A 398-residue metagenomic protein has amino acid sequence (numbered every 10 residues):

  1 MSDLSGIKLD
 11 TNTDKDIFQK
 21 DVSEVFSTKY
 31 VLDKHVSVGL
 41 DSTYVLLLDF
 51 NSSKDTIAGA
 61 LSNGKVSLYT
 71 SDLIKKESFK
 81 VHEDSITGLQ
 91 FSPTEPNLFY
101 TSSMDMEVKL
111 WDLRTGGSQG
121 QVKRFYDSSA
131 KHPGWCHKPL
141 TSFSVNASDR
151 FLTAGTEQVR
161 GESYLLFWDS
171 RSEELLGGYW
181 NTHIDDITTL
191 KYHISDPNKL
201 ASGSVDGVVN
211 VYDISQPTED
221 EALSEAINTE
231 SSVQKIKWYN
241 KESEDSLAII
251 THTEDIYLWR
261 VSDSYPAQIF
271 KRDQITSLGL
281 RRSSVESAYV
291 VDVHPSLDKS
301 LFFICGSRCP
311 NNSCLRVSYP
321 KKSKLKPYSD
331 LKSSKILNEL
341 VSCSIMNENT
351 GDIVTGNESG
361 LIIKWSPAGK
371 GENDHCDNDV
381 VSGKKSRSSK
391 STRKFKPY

Functional and structural regions predicted by a protein language model:
D10-T43, D72-I74, K326-S333: A short helix->beta-strand "capping" segment at the edge of beta-propeller domains
V38-G64, V293: Beta-strand-rich domains and repeat architectures in extracellular enzymes and scaffolds, especially beta-propellers
I57-F79, N312, K322-L325, I362-W365: Beta-propeller domains
N63-V66, I74, M106, G207 (+4 more regions): Loop/turn residues immediately N-terminal
I74-F91: Blade-loop segments of beta-propeller domains
I86-V285: WD40 beta-propeller repeat blades
I250-D255, D273-L325: Loop/turn-rich, solvent-exposed surfaces of beta-rich toroidal or solenoidal domains
G351-D374: Blade-level signature of beta-propeller repeat domains, shared across WD40, Kelch, NHL, RCC1 and BNR/Asp-box propellers
